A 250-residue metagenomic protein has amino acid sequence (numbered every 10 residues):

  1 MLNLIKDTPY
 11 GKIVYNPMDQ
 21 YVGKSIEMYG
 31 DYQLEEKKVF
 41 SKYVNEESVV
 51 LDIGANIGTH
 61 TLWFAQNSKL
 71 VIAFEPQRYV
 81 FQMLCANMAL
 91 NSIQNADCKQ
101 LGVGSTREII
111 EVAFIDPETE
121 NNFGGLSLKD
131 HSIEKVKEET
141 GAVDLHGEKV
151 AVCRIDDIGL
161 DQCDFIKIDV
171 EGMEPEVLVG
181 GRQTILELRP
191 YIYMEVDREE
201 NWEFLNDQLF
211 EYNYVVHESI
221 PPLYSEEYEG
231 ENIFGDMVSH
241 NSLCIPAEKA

Functional and structural regions predicted by a protein language model:
M1-A250: Phosphate/nucleotide-binding beta-alpha loop and adjacent structural elements of enzyme active sites
